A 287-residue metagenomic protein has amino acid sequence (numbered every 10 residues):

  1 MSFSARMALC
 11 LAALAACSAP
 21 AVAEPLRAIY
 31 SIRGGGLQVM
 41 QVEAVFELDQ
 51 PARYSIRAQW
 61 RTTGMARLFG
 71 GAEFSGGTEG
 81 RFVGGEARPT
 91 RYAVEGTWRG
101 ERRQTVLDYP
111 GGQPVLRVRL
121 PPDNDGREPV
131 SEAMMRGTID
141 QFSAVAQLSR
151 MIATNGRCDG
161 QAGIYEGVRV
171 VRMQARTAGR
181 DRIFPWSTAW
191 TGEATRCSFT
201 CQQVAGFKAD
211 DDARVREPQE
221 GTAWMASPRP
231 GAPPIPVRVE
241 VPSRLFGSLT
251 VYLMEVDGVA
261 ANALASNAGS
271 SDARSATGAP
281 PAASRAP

Functional and structural regions predicted by a protein language model:
M1-L9: Bacterial N-terminal signal peptides that target proteins for export
C10-L11, A21: Cleavable N-terminal signal peptides
A16-P20: N-terminal signal peptide c-region/cleavage motif recognized by signal peptidases
E24-G111, T154-P287: Acidic, serine/threonine-rich low-complexity disordered tracts
G112-G179: A charged, solvent-exposed segment within the mature domains of Sec-exported extracytoplasmic proteins
